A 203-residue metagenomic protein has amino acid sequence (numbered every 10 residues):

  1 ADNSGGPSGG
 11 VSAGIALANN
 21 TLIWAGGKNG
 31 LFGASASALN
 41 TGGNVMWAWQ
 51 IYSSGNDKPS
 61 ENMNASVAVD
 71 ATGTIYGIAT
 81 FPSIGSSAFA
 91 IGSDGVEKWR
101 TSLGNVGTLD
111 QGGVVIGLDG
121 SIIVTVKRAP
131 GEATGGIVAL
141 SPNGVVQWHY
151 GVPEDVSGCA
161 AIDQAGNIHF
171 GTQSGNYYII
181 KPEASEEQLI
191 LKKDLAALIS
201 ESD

Functional and structural regions predicted by a protein language model:
A1-D203: Extracytoplasmic/lumenal domain signature
